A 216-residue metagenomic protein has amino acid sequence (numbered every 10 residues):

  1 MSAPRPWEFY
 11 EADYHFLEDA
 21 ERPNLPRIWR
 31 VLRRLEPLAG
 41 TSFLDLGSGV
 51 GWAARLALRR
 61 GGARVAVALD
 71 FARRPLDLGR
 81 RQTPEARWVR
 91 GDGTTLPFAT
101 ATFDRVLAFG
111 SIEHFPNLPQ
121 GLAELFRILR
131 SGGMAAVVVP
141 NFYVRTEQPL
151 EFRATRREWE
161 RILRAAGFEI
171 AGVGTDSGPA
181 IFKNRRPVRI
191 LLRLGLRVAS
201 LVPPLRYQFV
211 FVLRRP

Functional and structural regions predicted by a protein language model:
M1-E36, G195: Conserved class I S-adenosyl-L-methionine
T41-G49: Conserved class I S-adenosyl-L-methionine
V50-T95: Class I SAM-dependent methyltransferase SAM/SAH-binding core
L107: A conserved beta-strand element that flanks and buttresses the S-adenosyl-L-methionine
P119-S131: A short glycine-rich, Lys/Arg-flanked "PGG" loop and its adjoining helix->strand segment in the class I
G133-V139: Conserved beta-strand signature within the Rossmann-like core of class I S-adenosyl-L-methionine
A136, R157, R161, A171-P216: A C-terminal cap/extension of S-adenosyl-L-methionine-dependent methyltransferases that defines the acceptor-substrate
Y143-E158: Acceptor-substrate binding/catalytic loop of class I
